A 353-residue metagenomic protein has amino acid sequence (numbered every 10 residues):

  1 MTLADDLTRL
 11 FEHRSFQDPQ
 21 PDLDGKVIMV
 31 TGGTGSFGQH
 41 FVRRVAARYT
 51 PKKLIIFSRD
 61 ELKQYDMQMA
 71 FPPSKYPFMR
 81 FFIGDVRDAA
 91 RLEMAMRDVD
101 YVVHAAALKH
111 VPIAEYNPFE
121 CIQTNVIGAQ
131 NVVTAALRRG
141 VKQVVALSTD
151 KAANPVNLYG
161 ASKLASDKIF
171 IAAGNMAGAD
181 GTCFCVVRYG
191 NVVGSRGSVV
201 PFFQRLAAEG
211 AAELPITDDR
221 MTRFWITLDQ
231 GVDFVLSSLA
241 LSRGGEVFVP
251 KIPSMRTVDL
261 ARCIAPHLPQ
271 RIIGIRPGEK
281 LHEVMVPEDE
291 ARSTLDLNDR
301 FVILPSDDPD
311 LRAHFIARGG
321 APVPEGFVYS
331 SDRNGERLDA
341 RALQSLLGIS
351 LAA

Functional and structural regions predicted by a protein language model:
M1-G25, R138, A172-A353: Strand-loop microenvironment adjacent to phosphate/nucleotide-handling motifs in alpha/beta enzyme folds
K26-A47: N-terminal Rossmann NAD(P)H-binding glycine-rich loop of SDR-like oxidoreductase domains
R44-K53, G140: Conserved S-adenosyl-L-methionine
Y49-K63: Conserved glycine-rich Rossmann-like NAD(P)H-binding loop of the short-chain dehydrogenase/reductase
S58, F82-I83, Q123, I272: Conserved residues in the N-terminal Rossmann fold of short-chain dehydrogenase/reductase
R80-Y101: Conserved Rossmann-fold cofactor-binding substructure of NAD(P)-dependent oxidoreductases
F81, C121, F184-V187: Hydrophobic/aromatic anchor residues within beta-strands of the central parallel beta-sheet of Rossmann-like
Y101-H104, L108-P112, Y116-L164, K168 (+1 more regions): Conserved Rossmann-fold NAD(P)-dependent oxidoreductase catalytic core, especially the SDR/UDP-sugar
